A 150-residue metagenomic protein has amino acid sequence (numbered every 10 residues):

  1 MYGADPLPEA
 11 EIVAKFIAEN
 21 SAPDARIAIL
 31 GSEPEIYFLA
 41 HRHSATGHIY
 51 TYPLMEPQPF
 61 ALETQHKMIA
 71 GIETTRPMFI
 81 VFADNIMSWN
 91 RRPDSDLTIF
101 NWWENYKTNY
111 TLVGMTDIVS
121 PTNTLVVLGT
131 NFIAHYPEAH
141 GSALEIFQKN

Functional and structural regions predicted by a protein language model:
M1-K149: Extracytoplasmic
